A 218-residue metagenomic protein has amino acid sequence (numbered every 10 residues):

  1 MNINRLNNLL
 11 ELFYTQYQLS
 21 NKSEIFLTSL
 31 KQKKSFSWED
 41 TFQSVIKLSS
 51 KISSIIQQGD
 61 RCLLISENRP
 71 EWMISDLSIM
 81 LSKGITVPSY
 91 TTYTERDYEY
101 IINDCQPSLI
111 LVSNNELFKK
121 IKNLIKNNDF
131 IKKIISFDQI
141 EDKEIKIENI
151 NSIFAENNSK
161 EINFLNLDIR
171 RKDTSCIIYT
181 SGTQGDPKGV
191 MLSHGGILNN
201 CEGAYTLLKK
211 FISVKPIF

Functional and structural regions predicted by a protein language model:
N2-I25: A short N-terminal helical cap/helix-turn-helix that marks the beginning of AMP-binding/adenylate-forming
F13-Y17, T41, V45, C62 (+7 more regions): Adenylate-forming
S23, S136, S159-Y179, D186 (+1 more regions): Conserved pre-ATP/AMP-binding loop-to-beta segment of ANL
I25-M73, L77, T94-E99, N149-F154: Conserved AMP-binding/adenylate-forming core of the ANL superfamily
S37-E39, S175-E202: Conserved AMP-binding A3 loop
L63-I65, W72, D76, M80-L111 (+2 more regions): Short beta-strand->loop structural element characteristic of the AMP-binding/adenylate-forming
Y93-N123, N200-F218: Conserved ATP-dependent adenylate/AMP-binding module captured primarily in the ANL superfamily
K119-R171: ANL superfamily adenylate-forming
